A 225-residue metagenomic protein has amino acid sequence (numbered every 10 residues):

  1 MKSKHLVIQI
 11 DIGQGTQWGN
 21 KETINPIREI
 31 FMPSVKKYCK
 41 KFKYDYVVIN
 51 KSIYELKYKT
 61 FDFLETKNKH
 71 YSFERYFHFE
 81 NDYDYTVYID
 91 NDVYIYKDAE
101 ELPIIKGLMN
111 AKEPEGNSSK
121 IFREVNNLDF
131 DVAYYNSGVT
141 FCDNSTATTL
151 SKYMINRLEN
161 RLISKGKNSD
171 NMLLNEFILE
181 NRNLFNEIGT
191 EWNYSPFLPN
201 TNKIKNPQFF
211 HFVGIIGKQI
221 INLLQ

Functional and structural regions predicted by a protein language model:
M1-K67, N81, F210-L224: N-terminal anchoring/stem segment of glycosyltransferases
I10, I49-K51, A111-K112, I188-E191: Conserved beta-strand termini and adjacent loop/short-helix elements that scaffold enzyme active sites in alpha/beta
T16-Q17, E55-Y58, I95-D98, P103-I104 (+4 more regions): Short catalytic/ligand-binding loop motif for oxyanion handling, primarily in non-cytosolic enzymes, centered on
E29, P33, F73, F77 (+1 more regions): A structural signal for well-ordered alpha-helical segments within the folded catalytic domains of diverse enzymes
K57-Y76, L198-I204: Charged, often glycine-rich, active-site loop that binds/positions anionic groups
F61, Y71-K120: GT-A fold catalytic core of metal-dependent nucleotide-sugar glycosyltransferases, centered on the diacidic
D98-L162: Conserved catalytic core of nucleotide-sugar-dependent glycosyltransferases
Y135-L224: Catalytic core and acceptor-binding pocket of nucleotide-sugar-dependent glycosyltransferases
